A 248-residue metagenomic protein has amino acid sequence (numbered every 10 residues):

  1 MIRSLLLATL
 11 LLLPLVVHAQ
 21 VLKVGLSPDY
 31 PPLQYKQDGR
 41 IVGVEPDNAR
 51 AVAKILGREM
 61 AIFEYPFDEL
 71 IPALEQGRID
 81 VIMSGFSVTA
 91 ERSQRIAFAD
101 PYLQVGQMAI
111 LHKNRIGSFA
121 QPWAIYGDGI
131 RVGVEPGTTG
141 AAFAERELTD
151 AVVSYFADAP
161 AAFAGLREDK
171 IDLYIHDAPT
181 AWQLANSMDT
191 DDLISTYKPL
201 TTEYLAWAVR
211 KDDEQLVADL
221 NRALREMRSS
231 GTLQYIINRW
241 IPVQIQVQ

Functional and structural regions predicted by a protein language model:
L13-A19: Sec/Tat signal peptide C-region and signal peptidase I cleavage site
Q20-F86, Q94, R239: Extracytoplasmic small-molecule ligand-binding "clamshell" domains of the periplasmic binding protein/Venus flytrap
S27-P28, Q104-L111, A178, W182-R225 (+1 more regions): Periplasmic-binding protein-like
R58-E59, Q76-S84, I130-R131, T149 (+3 more regions): Alpha-to-beta junction loops
I62-P72, S154-E168, E203: Short helix-initiation/N-cap motifs at beta->coil->alpha
E69, G85-Q94, R167, D172-T201: A ligand-binding cleft/hinge motif common to bilobed small-molecule-binding domains
K113-R131: Flexible hinge/capping segments at coil-to-helix
T139-S154, S195, L224-Q248: Ligand-binding clefts/hinges and TM-proximal coupling segments of bilobed small-molecule sensing domains
